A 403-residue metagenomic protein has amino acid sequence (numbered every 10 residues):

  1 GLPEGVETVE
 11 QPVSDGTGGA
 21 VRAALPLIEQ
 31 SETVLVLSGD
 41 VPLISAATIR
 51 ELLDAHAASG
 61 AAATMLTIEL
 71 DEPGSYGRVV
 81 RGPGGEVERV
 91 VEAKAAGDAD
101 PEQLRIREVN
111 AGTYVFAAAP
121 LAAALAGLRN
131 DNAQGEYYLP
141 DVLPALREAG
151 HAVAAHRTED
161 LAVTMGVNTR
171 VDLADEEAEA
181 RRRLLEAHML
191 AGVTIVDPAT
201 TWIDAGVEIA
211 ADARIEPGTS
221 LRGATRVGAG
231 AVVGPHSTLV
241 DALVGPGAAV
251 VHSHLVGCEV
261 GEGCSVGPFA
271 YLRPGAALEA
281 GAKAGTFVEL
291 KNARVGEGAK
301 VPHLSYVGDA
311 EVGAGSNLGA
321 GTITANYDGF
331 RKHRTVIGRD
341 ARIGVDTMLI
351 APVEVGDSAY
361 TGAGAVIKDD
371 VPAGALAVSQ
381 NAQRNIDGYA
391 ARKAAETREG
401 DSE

Functional and structural regions predicted by a protein language model:
G1-D54, A58, R398-E399: Conserved N-terminal catalytic core of the sugar/cofactor nucleotidyltransferase
V13-S14, G39-P42, L70-D71, L161 (+2 more regions): Short glycine-rich anion-binding loops that position phosphate/pyrophosphate groups of nucleotides and phosphorylated
R22-L25, E29-T33, D40, G112 (+8 more regions): Catalytic cores of nucleotide-enabled group-transfer and carboxylate-activating enzymes in metabolic and assembly-line
A24, D40, V79, A117 (+3 more regions): Residue-level signal for inorganic ion chemistry
I44-A133, P140, H151, T158: Conserved core of the sugar-phosphate nucleotidyltransferase
R107-A210: Conserved alpha/beta core of the MobA/IspD/sugar-nucleotide pyrophosphorylase nucleotidyltransferase superfamily
A199-S253: Phosphate-binding active sites in nucleotide-utilizing proteins
L243-G245, V250-E403: Glycine-rich hexapeptide-repeat left-handed beta-helix
